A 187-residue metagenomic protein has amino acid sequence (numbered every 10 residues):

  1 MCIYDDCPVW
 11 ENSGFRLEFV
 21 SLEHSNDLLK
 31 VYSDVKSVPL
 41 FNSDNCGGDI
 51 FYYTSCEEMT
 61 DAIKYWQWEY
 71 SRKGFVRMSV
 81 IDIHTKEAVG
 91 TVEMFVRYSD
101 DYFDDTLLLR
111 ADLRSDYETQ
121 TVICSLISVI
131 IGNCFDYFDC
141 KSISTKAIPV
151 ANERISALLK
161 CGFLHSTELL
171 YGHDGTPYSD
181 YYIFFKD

Functional and structural regions predicted by a protein language model:
M1-F41, R77, I81-D187: Acyl-donor (CoA/ACP) binding surface of acyl/acetyltransferases
L22, Y53-T60, G74, C124: Alpha-helix initiation and capping sites
V38-K64: Conserved GNAT-fold acetyl-CoA-binding loop/helix
I50-F51, D61-S79: A short helix-loop-beta-strand connector motif used in the catalytic cores of GNAT acetyltransferases and, in some
